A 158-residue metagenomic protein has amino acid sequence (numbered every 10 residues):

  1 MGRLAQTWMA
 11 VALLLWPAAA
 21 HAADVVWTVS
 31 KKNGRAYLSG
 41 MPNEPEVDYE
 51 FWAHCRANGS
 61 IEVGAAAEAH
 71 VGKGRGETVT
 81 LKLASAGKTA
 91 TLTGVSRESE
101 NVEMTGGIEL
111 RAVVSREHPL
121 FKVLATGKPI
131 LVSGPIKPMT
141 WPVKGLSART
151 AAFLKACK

Functional and structural regions predicted by a protein language model:
M1-M9: Bacterial N-terminal signal peptides that target proteins for export
M9-L15: Hydrophobic helical h-region of N-terminal Sec-dependent signal peptides in bacterial secretory/periplasmic proteins
P17-A19: N-terminal signal peptide c-region/cleavage motif recognized by signal peptidases
A23-T78: An ectodomain-focused feature that recognizes extracytoplasmic/extracellular
D24-W27, E77, K88-T89, V132-I136: An extracellular/secretory-lumen and virion-surface interaction module
P45-V47, A84-A86, S133-K137: Short strand-coil-strand connectors
V63-E109: Mid-chain, structured segments of secreted extracytoplasmic proteins
T91-K158: Internal interaction segment
